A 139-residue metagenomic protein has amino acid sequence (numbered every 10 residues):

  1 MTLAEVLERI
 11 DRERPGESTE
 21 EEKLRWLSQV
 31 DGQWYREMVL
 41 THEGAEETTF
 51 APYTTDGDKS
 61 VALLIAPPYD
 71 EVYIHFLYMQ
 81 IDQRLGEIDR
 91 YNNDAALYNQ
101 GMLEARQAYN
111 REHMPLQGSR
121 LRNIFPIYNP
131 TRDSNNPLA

Functional and structural regions predicted by a protein language model:
M1-L63, Q107-A139: Conserved short "hinge" loops at termini or chain/domain junctions
S18-E22, Y69, R90: Extracytoplasmic/periplasmic, Sec-exported soluble proteins
A62-E71: Structural motif
E71-Q83: Short, hydrophobic/amphipathic alpha-helical patches that form generic packing surfaces within helical domains
I81-Y91: Short helix-capping/linker segments at secondary-structure and domain boundaries
N92-R106: Short secondary-structure subsegments characteristic of cysteine-rich extracellular domains
